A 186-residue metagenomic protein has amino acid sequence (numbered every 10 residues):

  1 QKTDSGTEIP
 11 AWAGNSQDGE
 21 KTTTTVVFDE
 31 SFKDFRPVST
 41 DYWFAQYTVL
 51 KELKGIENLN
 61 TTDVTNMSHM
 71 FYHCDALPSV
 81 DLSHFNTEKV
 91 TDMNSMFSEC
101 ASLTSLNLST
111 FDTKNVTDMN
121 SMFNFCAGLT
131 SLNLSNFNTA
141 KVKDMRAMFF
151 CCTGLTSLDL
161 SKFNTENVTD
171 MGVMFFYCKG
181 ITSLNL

Functional and structural regions predicted by a protein language model:
Q1-G6, T182-L186: Short intrinsically disordered, low-complexity coil segments enriched in acidic
K2-V38, Y42-A45, M145: LRR flanking "cap" motifs
T22-F35, V49-T65, D75-T91, A101-T117 (+3 more regions): Structural signature of tandem-repeat unit edges
D41, S68-H69, N94-S95, N120-S121 (+2 more regions): Register-specific detector for alpha-helical tandem repeat solenoids, activating on a conserved position within each
